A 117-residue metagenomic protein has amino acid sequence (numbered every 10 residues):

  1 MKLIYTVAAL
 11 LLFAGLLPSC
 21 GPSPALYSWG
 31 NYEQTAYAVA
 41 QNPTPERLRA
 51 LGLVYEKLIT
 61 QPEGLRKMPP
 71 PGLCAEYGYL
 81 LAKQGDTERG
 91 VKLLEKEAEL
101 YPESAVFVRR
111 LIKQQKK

Functional and structural regions predicted by a protein language model:
M1-C20: Sec-dependent bacterial lipoprotein signal peptides
A14-Y37: Bacterial Sec signal peptide processing site at the extreme N-terminus
G21-P24, L58-M68: Flexible helix-coil transition and linker loops at the boundaries of alpha-helical arrays
P43-K57: Helix-turn-helix repeat elements of alpha-solenoid scaffolds
E76-Y77: Structural register within alpha-helical repeat arrays
